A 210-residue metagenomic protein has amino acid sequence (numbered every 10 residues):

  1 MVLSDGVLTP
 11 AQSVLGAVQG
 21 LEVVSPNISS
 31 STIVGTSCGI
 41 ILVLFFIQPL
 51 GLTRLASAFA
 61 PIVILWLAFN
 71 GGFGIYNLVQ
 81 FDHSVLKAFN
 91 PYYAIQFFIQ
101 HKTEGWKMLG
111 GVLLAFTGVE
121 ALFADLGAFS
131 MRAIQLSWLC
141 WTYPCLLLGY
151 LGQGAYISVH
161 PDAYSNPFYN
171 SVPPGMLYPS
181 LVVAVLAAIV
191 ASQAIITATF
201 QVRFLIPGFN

Functional and structural regions predicted by a protein language model:
M1-N210: The structured alpha-helical core of multi-pass membrane proteins
